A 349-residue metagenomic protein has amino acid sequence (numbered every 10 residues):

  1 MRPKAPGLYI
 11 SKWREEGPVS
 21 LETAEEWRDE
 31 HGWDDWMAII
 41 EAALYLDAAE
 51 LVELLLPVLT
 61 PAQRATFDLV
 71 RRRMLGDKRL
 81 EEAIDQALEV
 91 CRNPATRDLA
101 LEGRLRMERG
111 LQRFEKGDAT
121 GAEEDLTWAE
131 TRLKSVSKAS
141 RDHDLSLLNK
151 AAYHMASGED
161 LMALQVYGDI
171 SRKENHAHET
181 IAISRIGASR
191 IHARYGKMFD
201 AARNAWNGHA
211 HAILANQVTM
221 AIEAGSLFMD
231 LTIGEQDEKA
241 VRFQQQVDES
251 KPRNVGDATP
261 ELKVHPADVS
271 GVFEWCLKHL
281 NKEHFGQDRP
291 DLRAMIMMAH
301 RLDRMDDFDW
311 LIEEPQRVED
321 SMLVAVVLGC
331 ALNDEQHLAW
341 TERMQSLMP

Functional and structural regions predicted by a protein language model:
M1-I40: N-terminal leader/linker segments that initiate helical-solenoid repeat arrays
R2, A24-H31, L55-L59, A95-A100: TPR-adjacent "capping" and linker segments in tetratricopeptide-repeat scaffold/adaptor proteins
S11-E22, I40-E53, R73-E89, E115-T131 (+5 more regions): Helix-turn-helix repeat elements of alpha-solenoid scaffolds
W36, T60-V70, T96-R104, E108 (+7 more regions): Alpha-solenoid helical repeat architecture
E41, V70-R73, L111, A152 (+3 more regions): Residue-level recognition of tetratricopeptide repeat
L51-P57, F67, I84-C91, T96-L105 (+1 more regions): Alpha-solenoid helical-repeat scaffolds
R109, R113-K116, G121, L147 (+1 more regions): Short, conserved structural micro-motifs that define repeat-unit consensus positions and nucleotide-binding loops
L338-P349: Terminal, low-structured helical/coil segments at or just beyond the last alpha-helical repeat
